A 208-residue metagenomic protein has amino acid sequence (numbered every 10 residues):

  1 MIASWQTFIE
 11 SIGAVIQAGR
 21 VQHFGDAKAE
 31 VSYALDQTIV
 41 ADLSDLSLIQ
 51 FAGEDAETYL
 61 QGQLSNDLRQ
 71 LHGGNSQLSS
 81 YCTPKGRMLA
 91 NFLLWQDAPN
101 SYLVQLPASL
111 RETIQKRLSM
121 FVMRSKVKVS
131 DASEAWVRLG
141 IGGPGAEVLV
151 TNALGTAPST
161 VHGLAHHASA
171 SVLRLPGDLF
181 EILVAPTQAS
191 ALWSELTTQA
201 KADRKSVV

Functional and structural regions predicted by a protein language model:
M1-V208: Basic, glycine/lysine-rich polyanion-binding surfaces/domains
